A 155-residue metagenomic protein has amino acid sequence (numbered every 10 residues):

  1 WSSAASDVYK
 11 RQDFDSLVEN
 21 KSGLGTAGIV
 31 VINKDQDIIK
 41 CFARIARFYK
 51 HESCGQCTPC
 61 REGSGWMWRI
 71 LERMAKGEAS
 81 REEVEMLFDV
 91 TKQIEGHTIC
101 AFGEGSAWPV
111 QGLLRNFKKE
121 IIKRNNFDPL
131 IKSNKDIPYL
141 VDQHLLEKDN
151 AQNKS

Functional and structural regions predicted by a protein language model:
W1-A5, Y9: Single conserved hydrophobic/aromatic residue that forms the stacking wall/gate of nucleotide- or nucleobase-binding
K10-S155: Ferredoxin-type iron-sulfur electron-transfer modules in oxidoreductases and energy-metabolism complexes
